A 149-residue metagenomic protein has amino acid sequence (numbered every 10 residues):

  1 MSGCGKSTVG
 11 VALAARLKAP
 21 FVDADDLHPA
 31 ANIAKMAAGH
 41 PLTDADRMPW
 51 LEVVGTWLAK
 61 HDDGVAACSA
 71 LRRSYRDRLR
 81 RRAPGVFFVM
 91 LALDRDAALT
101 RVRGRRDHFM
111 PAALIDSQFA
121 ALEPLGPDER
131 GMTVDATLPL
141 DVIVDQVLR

Functional and structural regions predicted by a protein language model:
M1: P-loop (Walker A) phosphate-binding loop of NTP-binding proteins
C4, V11-G55: Conserved substrate/cofactor phosphate-moiety recognition/catalytic segment in nucleotide-dependent phosphotransferases
V9, W50, P139-I143: Hydrophobic alpha-helical packing elements
F21, D26, F88, G131-T133: Conserved beta-strand scaffold positions in the cores of enzyme catalytic domains, especially in NTP/NDP-utilizing
H28, L71, L93-A97, P139: Conserved nucleotide-binding/hydrolysis micro-motifs of P-loop NTPases
H61-G64, F87: Loop/turn-to-beta-strand initiation segments
R82-V102, V134: Conserved phosphate-donor/acceptor-positioning beta-strand/loop module used by diverse small-molecule
G104-Q146: Small-molecule kinase domains that catalyze NTP-dependent phosphoryl transfer to phosphate-bearing small molecules
